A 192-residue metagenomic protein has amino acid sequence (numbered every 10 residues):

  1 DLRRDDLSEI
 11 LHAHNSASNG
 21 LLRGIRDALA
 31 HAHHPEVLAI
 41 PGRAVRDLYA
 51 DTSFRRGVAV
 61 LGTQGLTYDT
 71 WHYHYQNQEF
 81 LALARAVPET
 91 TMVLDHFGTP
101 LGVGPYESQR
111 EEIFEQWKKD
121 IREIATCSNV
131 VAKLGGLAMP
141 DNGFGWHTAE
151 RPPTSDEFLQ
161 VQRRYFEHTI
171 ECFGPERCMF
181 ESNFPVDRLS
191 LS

Functional and structural regions predicted by a protein language model:
D1-Q76, A82-A86, T91, G98 (+2 more regions): Active-site gating/metal-coordination segments in enzymes
L11-H12, L81-A82, R122, E167-H168: Active-site phosphate/pyrophosphate- and oxyanion-stabilizing loops and adjacent acidic/basic residues in soluble
R23-R26, V93, K133, M179: Structural recognition of the beta-strand scaffold that forms the well-ordered cores of secreted hydrolase catalytic
A32-P35, F54-V58, H96, D141-F144 (+2 more regions): Short amphipathic alpha-helical segments, especially helix-boundary/capping motifs
V37-I40, V103-G104, T148: Active-site-proximal beta-alpha loop/turn segments in soluble metabolic enzymes
W71, L94-F97, G135, E181: Generic beta-sheet signal
P100-L101, R188: Hydrophobic positions within alpha-helical membrane elements
Y106-S192: H/E-rich (His + Asp/Glu) clusters that bind or coordinate divalent metals
